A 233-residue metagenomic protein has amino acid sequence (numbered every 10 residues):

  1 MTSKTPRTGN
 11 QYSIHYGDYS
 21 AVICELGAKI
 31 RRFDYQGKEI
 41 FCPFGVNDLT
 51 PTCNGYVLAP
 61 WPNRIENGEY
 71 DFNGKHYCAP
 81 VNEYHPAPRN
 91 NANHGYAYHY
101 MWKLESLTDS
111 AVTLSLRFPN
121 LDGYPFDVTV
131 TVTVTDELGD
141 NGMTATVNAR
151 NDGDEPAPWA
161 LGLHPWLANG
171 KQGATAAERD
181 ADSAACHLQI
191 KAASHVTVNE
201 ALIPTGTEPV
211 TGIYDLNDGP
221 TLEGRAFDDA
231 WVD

Functional and structural regions predicted by a protein language model:
M1-T5, S13, W102-L107, D136 (+2 more regions): Short, exposed beta-strand/loop patches in secreted or surface proteins that constitute
M1-V81: Beta-strand-rich N-terminal accessory domains
Y12, R31, V112, M143-A145: Hydrophobic residues embedded in beta-strands of well-ordered beta-sheets
H15-G17, C24, Q36, P43-G45 (+7 more regions): A structural detector for beta-sheet-dominated domains
A21, F118-L167, Q172: Acidic, contiguous internal or C-terminal segments within carbohydrate-active enzymes that form a structured patch used
N73, R89-N93, V198: Structured soluble/peripheral alpha/beta segments that form catalytic or ligand/cofactor-binding pockets
C78, Y84, W166-D233: Active-site/ligand-binding surface loops and adjacent short beta/alpha elements that line catalytic pockets across
E83-D140: Extended, loop-rich substrate-binding clefts of extracytoplasmic carbohydrate-active enzymes
